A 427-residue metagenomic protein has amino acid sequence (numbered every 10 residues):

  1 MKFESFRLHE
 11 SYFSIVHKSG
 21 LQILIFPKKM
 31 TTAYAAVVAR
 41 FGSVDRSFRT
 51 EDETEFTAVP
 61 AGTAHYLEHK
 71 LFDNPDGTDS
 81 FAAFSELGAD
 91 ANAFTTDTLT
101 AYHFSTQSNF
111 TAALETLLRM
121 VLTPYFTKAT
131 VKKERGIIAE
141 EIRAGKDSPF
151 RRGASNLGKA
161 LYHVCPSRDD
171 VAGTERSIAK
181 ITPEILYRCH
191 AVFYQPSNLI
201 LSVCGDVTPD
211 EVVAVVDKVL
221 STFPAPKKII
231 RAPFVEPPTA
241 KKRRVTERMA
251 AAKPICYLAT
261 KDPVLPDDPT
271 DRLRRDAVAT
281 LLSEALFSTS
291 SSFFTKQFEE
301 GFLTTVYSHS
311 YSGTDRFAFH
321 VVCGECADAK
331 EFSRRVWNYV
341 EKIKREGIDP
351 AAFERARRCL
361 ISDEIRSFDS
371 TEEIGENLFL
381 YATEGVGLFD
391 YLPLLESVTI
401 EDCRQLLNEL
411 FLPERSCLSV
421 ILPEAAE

Functional and structural regions predicted by a protein language model:
M1-D79, Y187-K296, S416-E427: His/Glu-rich zincin catalytic helix
N74, D79-R231, T246, K253 (+3 more regions): Charge-rich, well-structured scaffold segments of protease-associated domains
